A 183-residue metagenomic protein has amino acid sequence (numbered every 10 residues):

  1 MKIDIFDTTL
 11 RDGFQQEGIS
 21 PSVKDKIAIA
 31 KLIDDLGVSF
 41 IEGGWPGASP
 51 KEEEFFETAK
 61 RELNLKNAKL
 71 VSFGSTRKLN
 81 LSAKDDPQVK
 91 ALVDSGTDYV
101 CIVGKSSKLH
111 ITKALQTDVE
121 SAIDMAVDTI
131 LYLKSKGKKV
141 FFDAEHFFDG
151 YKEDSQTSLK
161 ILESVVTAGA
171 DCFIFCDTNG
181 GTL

Functional and structural regions predicted by a protein language model:
I3-I5, D12-I41, F56-L65, K78-L183: Alpha/beta enzyme core
V38-P46, V71-S72: Divalent metal-dependent hydrolysis catalytic cores, especially in the metallo-beta-lactamase
G47-K51, K78-L81: Acidic-and-aromatic substrate-binding clefts and catalytic sites of carbohydrate-active enzymes
E52, K69-F73: Translation machinery proteins
